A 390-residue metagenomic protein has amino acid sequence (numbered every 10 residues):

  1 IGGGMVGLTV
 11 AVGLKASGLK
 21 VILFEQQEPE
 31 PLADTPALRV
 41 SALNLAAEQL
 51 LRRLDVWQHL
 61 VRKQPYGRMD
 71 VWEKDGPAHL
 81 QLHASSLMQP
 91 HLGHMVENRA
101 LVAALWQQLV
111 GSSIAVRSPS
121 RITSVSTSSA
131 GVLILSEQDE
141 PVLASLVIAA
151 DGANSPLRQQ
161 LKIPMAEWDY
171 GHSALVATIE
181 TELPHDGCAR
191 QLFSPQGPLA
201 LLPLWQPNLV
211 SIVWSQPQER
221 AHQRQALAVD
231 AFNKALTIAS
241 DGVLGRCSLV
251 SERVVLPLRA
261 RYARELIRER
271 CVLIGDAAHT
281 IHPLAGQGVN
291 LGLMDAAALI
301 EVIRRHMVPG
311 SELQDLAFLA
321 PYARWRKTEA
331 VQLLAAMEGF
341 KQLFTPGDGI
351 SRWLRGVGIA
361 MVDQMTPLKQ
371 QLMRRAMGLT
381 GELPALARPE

Functional and structural regions predicted by a protein language model:
G3-M5: Glycine-rich Rossmann-fold phosphate-binding loop(s) that bind the pyrophosphate of adenine dinucleotide cofactors
L8: Residues forming the Rossmann-fold NAD(P)(H) cofactor-binding site
V12-R39: Glycine-rich FAD pyrophosphate-binding loop
T35-K74: N-terminal FAD cofactor-binding segment of flavoenzymes
L51, L133, E137-E140, L146-R253: Conserved FAD-binding catalytic core of PHBH/FMO-like flavoproteins
K63-Q160, W168-S173: Conserved N-terminal helical subregion
H222-L316: FAD/FMN-dependent oxidoreductases across multiple families
E301-E390: C-terminal helical "tail/cap" subdomain of flavin- and related membrane-associated enzymes
